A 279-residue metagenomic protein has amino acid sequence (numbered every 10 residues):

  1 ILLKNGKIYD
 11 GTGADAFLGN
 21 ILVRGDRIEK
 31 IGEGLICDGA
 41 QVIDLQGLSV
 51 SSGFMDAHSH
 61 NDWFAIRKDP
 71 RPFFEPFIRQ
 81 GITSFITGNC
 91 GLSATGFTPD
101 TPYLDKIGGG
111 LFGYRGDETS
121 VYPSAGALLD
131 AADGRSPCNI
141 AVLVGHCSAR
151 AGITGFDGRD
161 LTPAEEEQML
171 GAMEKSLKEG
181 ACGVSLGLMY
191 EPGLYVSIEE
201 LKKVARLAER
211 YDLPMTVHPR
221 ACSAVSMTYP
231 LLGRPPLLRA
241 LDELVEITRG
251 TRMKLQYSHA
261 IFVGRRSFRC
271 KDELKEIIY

Functional and structural regions predicted by a protein language model:
I1-L3, I36-G88: Replace "His-x-His-based motif
L2, L22, D56, I86 (+4 more regions): Structured core elements
G6, I21, D26, G47 (+6 more regions): Divalent metal-coordination and catalytic microenvironments
I8, I28, L92, C147 (+3 more regions): Short, glycine-/Ser/Thr-/acidic-enriched flexible segments
I8-G53: Histidine-rich, glycine-flanked metal-binding segment
D69-G183, D212-L213: Divalent-metal coordination cores built from histidine and acidic residues
A127, D160-G187, E191-Y279: Histidine/acidic residue-rich metal-binding segments in metalloenzymes
